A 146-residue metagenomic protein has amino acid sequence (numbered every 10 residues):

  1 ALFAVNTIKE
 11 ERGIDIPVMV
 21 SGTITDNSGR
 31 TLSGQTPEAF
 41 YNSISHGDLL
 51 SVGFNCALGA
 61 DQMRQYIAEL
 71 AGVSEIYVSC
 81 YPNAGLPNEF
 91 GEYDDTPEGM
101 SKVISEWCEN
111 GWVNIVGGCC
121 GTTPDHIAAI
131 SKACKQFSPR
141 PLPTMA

Functional and structural regions predicted by a protein language model:
A1-A146: Domain-level signal for soluble alpha/beta catalytic cores
